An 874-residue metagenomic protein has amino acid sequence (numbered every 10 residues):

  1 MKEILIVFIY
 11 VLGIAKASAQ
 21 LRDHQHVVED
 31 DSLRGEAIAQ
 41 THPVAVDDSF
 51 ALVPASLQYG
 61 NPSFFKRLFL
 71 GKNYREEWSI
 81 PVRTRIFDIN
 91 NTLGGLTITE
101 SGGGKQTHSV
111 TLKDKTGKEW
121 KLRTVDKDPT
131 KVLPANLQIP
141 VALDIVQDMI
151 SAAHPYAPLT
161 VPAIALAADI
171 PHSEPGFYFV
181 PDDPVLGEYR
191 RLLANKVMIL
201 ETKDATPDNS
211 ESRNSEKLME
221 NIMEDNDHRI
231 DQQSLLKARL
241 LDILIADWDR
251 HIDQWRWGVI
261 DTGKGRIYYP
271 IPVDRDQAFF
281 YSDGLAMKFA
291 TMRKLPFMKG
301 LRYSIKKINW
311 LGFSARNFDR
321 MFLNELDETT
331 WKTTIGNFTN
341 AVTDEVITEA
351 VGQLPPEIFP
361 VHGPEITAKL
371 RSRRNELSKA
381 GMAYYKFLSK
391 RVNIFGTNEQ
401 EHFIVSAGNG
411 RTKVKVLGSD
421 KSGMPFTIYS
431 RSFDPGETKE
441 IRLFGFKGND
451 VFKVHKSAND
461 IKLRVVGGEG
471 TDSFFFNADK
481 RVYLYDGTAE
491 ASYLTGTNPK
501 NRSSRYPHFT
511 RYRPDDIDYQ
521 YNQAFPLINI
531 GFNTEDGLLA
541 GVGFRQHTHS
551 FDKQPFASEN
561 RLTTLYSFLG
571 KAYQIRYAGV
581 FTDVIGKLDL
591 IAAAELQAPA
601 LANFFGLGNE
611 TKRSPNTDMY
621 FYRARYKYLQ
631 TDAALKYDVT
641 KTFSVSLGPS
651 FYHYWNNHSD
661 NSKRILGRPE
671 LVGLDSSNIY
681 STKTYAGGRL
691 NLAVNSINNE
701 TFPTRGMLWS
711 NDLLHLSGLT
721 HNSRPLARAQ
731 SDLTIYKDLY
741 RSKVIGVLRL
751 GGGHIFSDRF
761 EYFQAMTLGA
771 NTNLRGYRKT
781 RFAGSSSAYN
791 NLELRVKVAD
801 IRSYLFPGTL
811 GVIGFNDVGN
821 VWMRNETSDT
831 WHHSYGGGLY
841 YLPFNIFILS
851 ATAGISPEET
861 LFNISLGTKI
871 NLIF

Functional and structural regions predicted by a protein language model:
H26-E29, I150-S151, V259-S430, P435-R442 (+4 more regions): C-terminal catalytic region of ATP-dependent kinase domains
R85-E216, A246-D247, I267-N309, F313 (+1 more regions): Conserved ATP-binding subdomain of kinase catalytic cores across diverse folds
D283, H455, V466, D472-L590 (+6 more regions): Outer-membrane beta-barrel initiation region
G467, I530-F532, Q546-T548, Y566 (+12 more regions): Residue-level signature of outer-membrane beta-barrel architecture
Y519, R576, F605, P615-Y622 (+3 more regions): C-terminal outer-membrane beta-barrel translocator/porin domains of Gram-negative envelope proteins and their
I528-F532, N560-Y566, L590-N609, L647-H653 (+9 more regions): Transmembrane beta-barrel strands of outer-membrane/channel proteins
P555-A557, Q574-Y577, A602-E610, N657-L666 (+6 more regions): Outer-membrane beta-barrel translocator domains and adjoining extracellular loop/strand segments of Gram-negative
R689-L690, T860-F874: Outer-membrane beta-barrel "beta-signal"
